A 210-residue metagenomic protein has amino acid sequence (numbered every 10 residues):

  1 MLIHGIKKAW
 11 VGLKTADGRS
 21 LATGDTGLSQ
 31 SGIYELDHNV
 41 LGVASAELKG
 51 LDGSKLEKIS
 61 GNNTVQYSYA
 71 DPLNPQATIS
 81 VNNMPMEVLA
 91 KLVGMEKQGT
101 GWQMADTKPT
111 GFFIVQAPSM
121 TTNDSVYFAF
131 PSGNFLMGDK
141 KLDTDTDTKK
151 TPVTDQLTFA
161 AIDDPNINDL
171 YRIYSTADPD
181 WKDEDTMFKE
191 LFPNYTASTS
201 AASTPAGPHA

Functional and structural regions predicted by a protein language model:
M1-V43, T204-H209: Polar/acidic, low-complexity leader/linker segments enriched in S/T/G and N/D
G18-L21, E87-V88, Q116-F128, I167-D169: Short, surface-exposed beta-strand/loop "edge" segments at domain boundaries and coil↔beta transitions
A44-Y67, D71-Q76: N-terminal, charged/glycine-rich beta-strand/loop interface patches
T64-V88, T151-D164: Oligomerization/assembly interface segments of phage tail-like spikes and tubes
T64-Y69, T100-Q103, K141-T148: Catalytic micro-motifs at enzyme active sites that drive phosphoryl/nucleotidyl and oxygen chemistry
M84-M104: Charged, amphipathic alpha-helical segments
M104-G138: Short helix-loop boundary/capping segments
G133-A210: Mixed-charge, glycine-accented linear interaction segment located at domain edges/termini
